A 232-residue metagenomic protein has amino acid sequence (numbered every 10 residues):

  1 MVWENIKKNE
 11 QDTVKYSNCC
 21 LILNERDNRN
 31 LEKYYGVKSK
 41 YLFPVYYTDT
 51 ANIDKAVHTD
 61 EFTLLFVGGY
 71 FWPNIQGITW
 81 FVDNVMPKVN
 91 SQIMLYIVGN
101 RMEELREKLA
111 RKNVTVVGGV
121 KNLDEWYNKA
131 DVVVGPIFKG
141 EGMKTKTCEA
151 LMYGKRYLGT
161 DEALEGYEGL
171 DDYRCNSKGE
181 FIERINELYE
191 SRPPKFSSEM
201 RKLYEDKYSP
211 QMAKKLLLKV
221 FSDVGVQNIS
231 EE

Functional and structural regions predicted by a protein language model:
W3-I53: Donor nucleotide-sugar binding/catalytic pocket of nucleotide-sugar-dependent glycosyltransferases
D12-K15, K121-A130, M152: Short acidic alpha-helix that forms the nucleotide-activated donor recognition element in Leloir-type transferases
N18, N128-G142, Y153-K155: Acidic donor-binding loop of glycosyltransferase active sites
K33, Y41-V116, V120-K129, C175: Conserved catalytic-core segment of nucleotide-activated headgroup transferases in glycan assembly
K146-M152, R156-T160: Short hydrophobic beta-strand element within catalytic cores of glycosyltransferases and related nucleotide-activated
M152, D161-C175: Short acidic/histidine- and often glycine-rich active-site loop of Leloir-type glycosyltransferases that engages
Y173-K195, G225: C-terminal "capping" alpha-helix adjacent to the active site of nucleotide-linked donor transferases in cell-envelope
R192-I229: A charged, aromatic-enriched C-terminal amphipathic alpha-helix characteristic of glycosyltransferases across folds
